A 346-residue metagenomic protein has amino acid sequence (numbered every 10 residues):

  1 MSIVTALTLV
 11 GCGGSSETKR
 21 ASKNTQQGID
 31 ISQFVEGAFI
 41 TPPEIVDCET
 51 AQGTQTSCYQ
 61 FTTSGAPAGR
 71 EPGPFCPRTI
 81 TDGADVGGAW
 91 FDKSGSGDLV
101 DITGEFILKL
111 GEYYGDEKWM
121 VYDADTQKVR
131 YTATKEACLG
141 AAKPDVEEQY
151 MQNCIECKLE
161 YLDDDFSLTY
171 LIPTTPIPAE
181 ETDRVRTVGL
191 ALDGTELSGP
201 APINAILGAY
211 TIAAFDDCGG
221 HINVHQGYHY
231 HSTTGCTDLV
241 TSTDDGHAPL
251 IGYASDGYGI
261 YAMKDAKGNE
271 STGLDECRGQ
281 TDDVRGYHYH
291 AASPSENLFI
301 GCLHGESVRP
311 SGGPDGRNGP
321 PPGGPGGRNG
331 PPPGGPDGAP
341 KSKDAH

Functional and structural regions predicted by a protein language model:
L9-G11: C-terminal motif of bacterial Sec signal peptides marking the signal peptidase cleavage site
G13-S15: Bacterial signal peptide processing site
R20, R309-H346: Disordered, low-complexity segments in secreted/periplasmic proteins that are enriched in proline
R20-I206: Solvent-exposed N-terminal domain segments of exported/luminal and surface proteins
F166-T175, A191-E196, V224-T237, D283-E296: Extracellular/lumenal glycan-associated surfaces
I206-D216, V224-K267: Short helix-loop boundary/capping segments
A213-G220, G273-G279: Short, recurring structural edge motifs at helix starts
D245-Y258, L298-G319, G324-G327: Short amphipathic alpha-helical linker/capping segments at the junctions of internal repeats and modular domains
